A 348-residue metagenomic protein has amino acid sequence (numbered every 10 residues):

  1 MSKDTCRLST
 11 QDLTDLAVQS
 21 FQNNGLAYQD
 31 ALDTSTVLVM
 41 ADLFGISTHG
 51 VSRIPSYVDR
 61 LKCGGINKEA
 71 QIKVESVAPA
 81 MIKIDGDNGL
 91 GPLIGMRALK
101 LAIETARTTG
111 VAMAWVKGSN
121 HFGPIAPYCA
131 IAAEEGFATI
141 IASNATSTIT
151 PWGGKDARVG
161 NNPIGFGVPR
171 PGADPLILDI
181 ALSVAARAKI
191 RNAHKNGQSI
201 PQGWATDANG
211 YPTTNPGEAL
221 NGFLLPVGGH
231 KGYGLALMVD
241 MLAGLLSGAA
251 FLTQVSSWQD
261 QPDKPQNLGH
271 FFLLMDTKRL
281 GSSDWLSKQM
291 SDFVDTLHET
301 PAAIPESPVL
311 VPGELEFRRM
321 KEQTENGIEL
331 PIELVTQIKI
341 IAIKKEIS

Functional and structural regions predicted by a protein language model:
D4-L8, L13, L252-S348: Catalytic-core signal marking the mid-to-C-terminal active-site face
S9-L13, L26-S52, I66-V77, K264-N267 (+1 more regions): N-terminal glycine-rich anion-binding loops that anchor highly charged ligand groups
H49-I103: Active-site cofactor/substrate anionic-group-binding motifs, chiefly glycine- and Lys/Arg-rich phosphate-binding loops
I82-P171: A generic, well-ordered mixed alpha/beta core segment in the N-terminal half of proteins
G136-T148, G244-W258: Glycine-rich phosphate/pyrophosphate-binding loops and their adjacent beta-strand/loop elements at enzyme active sites
I149-G217: Phosphate/diphosphate-binding glycine-rich loops and adjacent basic-rich segments that engage nucleotide
R187-G248, D263-P265: Small-residue-enriched flexible segments
